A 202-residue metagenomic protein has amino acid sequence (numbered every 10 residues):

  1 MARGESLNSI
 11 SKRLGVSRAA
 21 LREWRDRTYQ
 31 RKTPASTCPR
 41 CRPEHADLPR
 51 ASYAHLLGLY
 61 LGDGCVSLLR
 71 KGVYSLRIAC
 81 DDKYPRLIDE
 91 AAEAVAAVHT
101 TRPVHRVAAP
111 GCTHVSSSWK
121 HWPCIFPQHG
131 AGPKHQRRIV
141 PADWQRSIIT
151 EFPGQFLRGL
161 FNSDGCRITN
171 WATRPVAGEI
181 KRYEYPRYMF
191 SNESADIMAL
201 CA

Functional and structural regions predicted by a protein language model:
M1-A202: Internal intein/HINT superfamily modules and their associated LAGLIDADG
